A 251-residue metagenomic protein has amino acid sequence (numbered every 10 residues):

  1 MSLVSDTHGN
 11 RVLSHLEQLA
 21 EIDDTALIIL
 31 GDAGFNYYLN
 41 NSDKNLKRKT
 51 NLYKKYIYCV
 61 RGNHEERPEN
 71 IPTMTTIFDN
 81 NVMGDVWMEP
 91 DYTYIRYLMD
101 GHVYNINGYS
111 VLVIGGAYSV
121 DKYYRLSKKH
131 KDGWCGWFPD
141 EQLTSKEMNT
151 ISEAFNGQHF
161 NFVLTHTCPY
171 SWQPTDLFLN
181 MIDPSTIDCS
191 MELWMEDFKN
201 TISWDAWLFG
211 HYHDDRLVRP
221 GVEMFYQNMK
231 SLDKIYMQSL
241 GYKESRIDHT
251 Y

Functional and structural regions predicted by a protein language model:
M1-L3, I29, V163, L208: Residue-level marker for buried hydrophobic side chains located in beta-strands that build the well-ordered beta-sheet
M1-S2, V103-V113, F162, R219-E223: Beta-strand-turn-beta hairpins that frame and shape the catalytic cleft of phosphate-ester-processing enzymes
V4, G9-I106, P184, D188-M191 (+2 more regions): Core catalytic region of metal-dependent phosphoesterases/phosphodiesterases, especially metallo-beta-lactamase-like
T7-H8, A33-G34, N63-E66, A117-Y118 (+2 more regions): Catalytic metal-binding/acid-base residues of hydrolase active sites
L13-S14, Y38-N41, E69-P72, Y123-Y124 (+2 more regions): A short acidic (Asp/Glu
D24, F160-P169, S203-W204, L208-F209: Proline-aspartate-enriched helix->loop->beta-strand connector
Y56-V60, I77-V82, S171-D248: Conserved beta-sheet core of the metallophosphoesterase superfamily
N107-C189: Active-site-proximal loop/helix segment associated with metal-binding centers of metalloenzymes
